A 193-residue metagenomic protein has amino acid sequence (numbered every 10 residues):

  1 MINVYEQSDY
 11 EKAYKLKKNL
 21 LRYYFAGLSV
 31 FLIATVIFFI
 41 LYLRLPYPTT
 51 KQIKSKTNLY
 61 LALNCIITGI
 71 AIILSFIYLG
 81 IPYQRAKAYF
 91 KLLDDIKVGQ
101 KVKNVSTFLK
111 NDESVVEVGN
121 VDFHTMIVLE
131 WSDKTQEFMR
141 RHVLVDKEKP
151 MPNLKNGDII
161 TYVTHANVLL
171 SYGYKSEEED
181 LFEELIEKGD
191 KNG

Functional and structural regions predicted by a protein language model:
M1-D9: Short, charged cytosolic
Y10, T50-I53, V102, V118 (+2 more regions): Extended hydrophobic/Leu-rich segments
E11-D94: Alpha-helical transmembrane spans
K97-G119: Structural detector for short beta-strands of small beta-barrel domains
F108, M126-L129, G157-Y162: Hydrophobic beta-strand residues in large extracellular and virion-surface proteins
S114-W131: Short aromatic-glycine-enriched beta-strand elements
L129-R141: Short, basic/aromatic beta-hairpin or loop at an interaction surface
F138-G193: A membrane-cytosol interface segment of integral membrane proteins
